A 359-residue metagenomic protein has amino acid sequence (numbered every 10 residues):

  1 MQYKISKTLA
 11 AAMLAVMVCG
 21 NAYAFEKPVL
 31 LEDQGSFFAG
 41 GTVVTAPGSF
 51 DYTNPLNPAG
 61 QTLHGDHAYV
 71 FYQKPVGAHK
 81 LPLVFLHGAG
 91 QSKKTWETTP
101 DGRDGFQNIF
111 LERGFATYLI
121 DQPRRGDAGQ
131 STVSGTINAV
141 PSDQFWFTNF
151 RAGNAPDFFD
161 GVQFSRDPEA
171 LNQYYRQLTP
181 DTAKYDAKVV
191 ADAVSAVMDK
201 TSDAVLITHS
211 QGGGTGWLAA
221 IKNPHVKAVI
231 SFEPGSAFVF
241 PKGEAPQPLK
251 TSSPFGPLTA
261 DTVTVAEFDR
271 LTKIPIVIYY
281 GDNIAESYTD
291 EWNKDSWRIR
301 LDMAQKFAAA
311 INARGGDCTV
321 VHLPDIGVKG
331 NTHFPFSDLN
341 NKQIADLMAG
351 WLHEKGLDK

Functional and structural regions predicted by a protein language model:
F25-A78: N-terminal cap/lid segment of alpha/beta-hydrolase-fold proteins
K80-G88: Short beta-strand element of the alpha/beta-hydrolase
H87-S92, W96-T99: Active-site glycine-rich loops that stabilize anionic/oxyanionic intermediates across multiple enzyme folds
R103-G129: Conserved alpha/beta-hydrolase
A183-V205: Conserved acidic catalytic loop of the alpha/beta-hydrolase fold
I207-G216: Gly/Ala-rich beta-loop-alpha elbow adjacent to hydrolase catalytic centers
P234-R314, T319-V321: The feature captures the conserved acid-bearing segment of alpha/beta-hydrolase catalytic domains
G330, F334-K359: Catalytic active-site module of serine/aspartate enzymes centered on a nucleophile-bearing elbow/loop
